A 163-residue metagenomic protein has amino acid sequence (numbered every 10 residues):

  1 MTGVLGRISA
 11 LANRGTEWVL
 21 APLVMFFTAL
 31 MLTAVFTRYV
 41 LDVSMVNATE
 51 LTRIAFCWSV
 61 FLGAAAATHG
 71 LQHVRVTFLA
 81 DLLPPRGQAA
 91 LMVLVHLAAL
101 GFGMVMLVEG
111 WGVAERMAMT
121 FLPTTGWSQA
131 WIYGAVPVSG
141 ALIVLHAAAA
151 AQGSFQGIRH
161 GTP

Functional and structural regions predicted by a protein language model:
M1-P163: Alpha-helical transmembrane segments and membrane-interface helix-loop junctions in multi-pass membrane proteins
